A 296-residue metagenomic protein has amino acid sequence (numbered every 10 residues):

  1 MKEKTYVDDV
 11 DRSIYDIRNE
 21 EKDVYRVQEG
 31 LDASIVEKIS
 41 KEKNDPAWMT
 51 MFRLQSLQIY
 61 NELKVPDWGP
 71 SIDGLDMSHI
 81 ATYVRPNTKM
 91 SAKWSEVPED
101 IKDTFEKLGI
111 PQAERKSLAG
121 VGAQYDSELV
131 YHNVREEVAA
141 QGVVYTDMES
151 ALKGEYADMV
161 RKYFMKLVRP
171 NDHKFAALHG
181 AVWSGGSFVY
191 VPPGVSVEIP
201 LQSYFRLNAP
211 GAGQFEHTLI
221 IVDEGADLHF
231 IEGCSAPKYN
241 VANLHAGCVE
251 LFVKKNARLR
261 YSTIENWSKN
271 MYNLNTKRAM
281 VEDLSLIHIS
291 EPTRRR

Functional and structural regions predicted by a protein language model:
K2-Y6, V10, Y25-D172, A176-A177: N-terminal amphipathic, basic helical "cap/leader" segment at the start of enzyme domains
I14-Y15: Extended intrinsically disordered or low-complexity segments
N19-D23: A ubiquitous short alpha-helical element
Y131-N133, E137-S290, R294: Conserved beta-strand/loop scaffold segments within soluble protein domains that form the structured core and edges
